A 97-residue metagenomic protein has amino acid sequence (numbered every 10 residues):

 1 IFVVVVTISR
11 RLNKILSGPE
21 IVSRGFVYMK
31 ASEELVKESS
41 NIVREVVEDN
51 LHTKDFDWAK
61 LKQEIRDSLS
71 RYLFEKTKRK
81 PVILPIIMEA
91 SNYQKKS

Functional and structural regions predicted by a protein language model:
I1-S97: Acidic/His-rich, metal-assisted hydrolase cores and their charged scaffolds
